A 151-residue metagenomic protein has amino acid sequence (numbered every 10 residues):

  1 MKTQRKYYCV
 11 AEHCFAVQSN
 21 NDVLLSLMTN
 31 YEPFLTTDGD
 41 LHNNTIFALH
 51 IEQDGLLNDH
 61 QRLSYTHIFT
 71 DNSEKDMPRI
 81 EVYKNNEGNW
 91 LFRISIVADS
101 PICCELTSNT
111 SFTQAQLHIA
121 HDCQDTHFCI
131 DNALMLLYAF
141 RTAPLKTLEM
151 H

Functional and structural regions predicted by a protein language model:
M1-M150: A noncatalytic interaction/capping subdomain that flanks phosphate/NTP-handling catalytic cores
